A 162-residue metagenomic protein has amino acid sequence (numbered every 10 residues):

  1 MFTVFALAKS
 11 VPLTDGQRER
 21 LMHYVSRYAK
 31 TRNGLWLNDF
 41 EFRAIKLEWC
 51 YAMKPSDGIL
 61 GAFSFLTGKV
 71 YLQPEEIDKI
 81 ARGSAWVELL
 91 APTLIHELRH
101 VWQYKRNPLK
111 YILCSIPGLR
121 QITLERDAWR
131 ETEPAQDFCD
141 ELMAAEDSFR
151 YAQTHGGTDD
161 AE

Functional and structural regions predicted by a protein language model:
F2-K9: Acidic/histidine-rich, surface-exposed loop or edge segments in extracytoplasmic proteins
L13-E41: Zn2+-dependent metallopeptidase catalytic core
K46-Y71: Catalytic zinc-binding patch centered on the HExxH motif and its immediate surroundings that defines zinc-dependent
L72-T93: Short pre-active-site segment immediately N-terminal to the catalytic Zn-binding motif
E88, P92, Y104-R130: Post-HEXXH active-site segment of zinc metalloproteases
I95, R99, Q103: Short active-site segment of divalent metal-dependent hydrolases/proteases that encodes the spacing between
E133, D137-E162: Long, well-structured alpha-helical subdomains associated with metal-dependent extracellular/ecto-lumenal hydrolases
